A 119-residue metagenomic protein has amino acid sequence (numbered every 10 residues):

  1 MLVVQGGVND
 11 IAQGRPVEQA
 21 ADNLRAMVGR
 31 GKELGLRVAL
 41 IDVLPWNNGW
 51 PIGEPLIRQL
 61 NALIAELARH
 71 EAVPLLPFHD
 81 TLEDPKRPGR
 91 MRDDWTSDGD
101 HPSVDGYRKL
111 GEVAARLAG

Functional and structural regions predicted by a protein language model:
M1-D22, L44-N48: Oxyanion-hole/transition-state-stabilizing segment in secreted/luminal serine hydrolases and related acyltransferases
M1-G6, L36-D42, P74-P77, H101: Structural recognition of the beta-strand scaffold that forms the well-ordered cores of secreted hydrolase catalytic
Q5-I11, G29-K32, R69: Cell-envelope and extracellular/periplasmic
G6, A20, G31, A39 (+1 more regions): Small side chains
V17-A26, L56-N61: Charged helix-capping and loop-helix junction motifs
R25-L34, V43: CE4/NodB-like, metal-dependent polysaccharide N-deacetylase domain that modifies extracellular/periplasmic N-acetylated
E33, L40, L60: Active-site-proximal helix/loop segments of hydrolytic enzymes
L44-G119: Catalytic His-Asp segment of secreted/periplasmic serine-dependent ester chemistry enzymes
